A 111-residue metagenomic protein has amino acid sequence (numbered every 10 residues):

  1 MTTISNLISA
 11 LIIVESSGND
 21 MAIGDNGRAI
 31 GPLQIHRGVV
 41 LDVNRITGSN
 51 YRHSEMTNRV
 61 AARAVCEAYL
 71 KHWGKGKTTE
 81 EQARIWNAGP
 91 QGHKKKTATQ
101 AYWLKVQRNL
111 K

Functional and structural regions predicted by a protein language model:
M1-T2, I23: Short hydrophobic/aromatic segments of transmembrane alpha-helices and their interfaces
T3-N19, I35, C66, Q82-P90: Short, functionally critical alpha-helical segments immediately adjacent to catalytic or ligand/cofactor-binding
N19-A22, V43-R45: Short, solvent-exposed loop/turn elements at domain surfaces
D20-M21, H93-T97: Extracytoplasmic/secreted cell-surface and envelope-processing proteins
A29-Q34: Short, solvent-exposed beta-strand-terminating loops
R37-H93, W103-K111: Alpha-helical segment that forms one wall of the substrate-binding/catalytic cleft in peptidoglycan-active domains
